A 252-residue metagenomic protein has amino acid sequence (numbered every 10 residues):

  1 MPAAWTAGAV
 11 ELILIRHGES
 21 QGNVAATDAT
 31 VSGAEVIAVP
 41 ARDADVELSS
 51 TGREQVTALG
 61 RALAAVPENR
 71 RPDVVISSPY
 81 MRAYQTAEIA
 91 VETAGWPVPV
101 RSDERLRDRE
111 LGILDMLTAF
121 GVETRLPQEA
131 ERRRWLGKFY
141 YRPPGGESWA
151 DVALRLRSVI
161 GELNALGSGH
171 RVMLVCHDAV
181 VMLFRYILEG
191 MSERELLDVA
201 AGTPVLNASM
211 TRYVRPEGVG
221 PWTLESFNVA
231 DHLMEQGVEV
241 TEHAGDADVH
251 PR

Functional and structural regions predicted by a protein language model:
M1-L12, W96, R109-E123, H170 (+1 more regions): Acidic, low-complexity terminal tails and accessory targeting/binding regions of phosphate-metabolizing enzymes
P2-V98, S102: Active-site-proximal alpha-helix that buttresses catalytic centers in soluble enzyme cores
L12, D73, H170-C176: Generic beta-sheet signal
H17-G18, S77-M81, P99, R105 (+3 more regions): Short, well-ordered beta-to-alpha junction loops that form the rim of enzyme active sites and present histidine/acidic
Q21, R82-Y84, D108-R109, V180-M182: Short, active-site-adjacent cap segments at secondary-structure transitions
Q21-E35, V39-E47, T93-R157, T223-N228 (+1 more regions): Phosphate-handling substructures
V66-R71, L163-H170: Glycine-rich phosphate-binding loop signature in dinucleotide/nucleotide-binding domains
I89, L183-I187: Active-site signature of alpha/beta-hydrolase-fold catalytic machinery across serine- and Asp/Cys-nucleophile hydrolases
